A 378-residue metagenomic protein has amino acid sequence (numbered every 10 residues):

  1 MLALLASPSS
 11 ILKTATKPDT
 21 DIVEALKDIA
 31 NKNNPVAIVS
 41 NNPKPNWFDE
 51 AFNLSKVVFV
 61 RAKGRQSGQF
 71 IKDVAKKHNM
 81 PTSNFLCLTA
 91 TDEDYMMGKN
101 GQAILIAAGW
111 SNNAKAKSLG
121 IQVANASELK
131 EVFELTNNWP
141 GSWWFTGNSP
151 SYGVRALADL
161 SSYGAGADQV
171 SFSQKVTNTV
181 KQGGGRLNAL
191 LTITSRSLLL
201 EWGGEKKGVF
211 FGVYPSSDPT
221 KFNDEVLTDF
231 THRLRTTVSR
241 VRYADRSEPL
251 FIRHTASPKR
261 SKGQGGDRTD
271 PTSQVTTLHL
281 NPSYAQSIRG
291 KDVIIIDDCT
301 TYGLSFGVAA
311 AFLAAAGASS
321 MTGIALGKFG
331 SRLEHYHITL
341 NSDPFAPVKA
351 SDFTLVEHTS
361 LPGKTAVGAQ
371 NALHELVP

Functional and structural regions predicted by a protein language model:
M1-T20: Metal-dependent phosphoesterase signature
L12-T14, K262-D352: PRPP/pyrophosphate-binding module of the type I phosphoribosyltransferase fold
K13, I22-F52, V58-R65, G212: Substrate-recognition element of Asp-dependent hydrolases with the DxDx(T/V) motif
L54-Q69, G212-S216, A244-S257: A short, structured active-site edge motif that brings together acidic residues
I71-E93, D292-I295: Conserved Lys-Pro-Asp/Glu-containing loop-to-beta segment of HAD-superfamily phosphomonoesterases, centered on
L88-N125: Acidic, Mg2+-coordinating phosphoryl-transfer loop and its flanking beta/alpha structural elements, shared across
A126-A165, G307-P378: PRPP-dependent phosphoribosyltransferase catalytic core
L135-F210, P219-K221, R253-A285: Active-site-facing substrate-recognition patch
